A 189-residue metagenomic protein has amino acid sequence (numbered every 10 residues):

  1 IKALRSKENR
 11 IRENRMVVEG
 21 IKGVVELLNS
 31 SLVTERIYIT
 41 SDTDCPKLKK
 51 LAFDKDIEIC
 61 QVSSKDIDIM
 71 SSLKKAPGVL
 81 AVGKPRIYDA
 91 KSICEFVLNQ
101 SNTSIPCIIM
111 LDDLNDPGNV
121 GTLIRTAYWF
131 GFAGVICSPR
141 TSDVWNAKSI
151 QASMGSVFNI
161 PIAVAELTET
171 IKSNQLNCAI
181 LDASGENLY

Functional and structural regions predicted by a protein language model:
I1-K47, T141-S142: Boundary-proximal intrinsically disordered activation/regulatory segments immediately upstream of a helical core
R12-R15, V33-I37, D56-I57, A133-V135 (+1 more regions): Short active-site oxyanion
V18, S41, Q61-S64, P139 (+2 more regions): Short loop/edge segments at beta-strand edges and connector loops that shape dinucleotide/nucleotide cofactor-binding
N29, I93-G185: RNA substrate-binding interface of SAM-dependent RNA methyltransferases
I39-T43, K84, D113: Structural motif
C45, S64-M70, I87, L167-S173 (+1 more regions): A short acidic, often aromatic-flanked loop/helix-cap motif at beta-alpha or helix-coil junctions that lines enzyme
A52-K84: Glycine/small-residue-rich loop that forms an oxyanion/phosphate-binding "nest" at active or ligand-binding sites
K74, G78-S104: Acidic/glycine-rich phosphate/pyrophosphate-binding loops and surrounding catalytic core that coordinate Mg2+
